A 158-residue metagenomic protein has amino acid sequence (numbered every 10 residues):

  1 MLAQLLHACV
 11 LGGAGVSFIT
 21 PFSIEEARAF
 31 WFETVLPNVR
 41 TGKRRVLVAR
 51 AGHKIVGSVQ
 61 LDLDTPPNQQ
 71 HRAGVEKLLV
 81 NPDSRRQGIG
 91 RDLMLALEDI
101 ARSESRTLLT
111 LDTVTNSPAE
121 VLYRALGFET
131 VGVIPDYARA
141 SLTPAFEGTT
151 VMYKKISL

Functional and structural regions predicted by a protein language model:
Q4-K77, N81, M94-A96, I100 (+1 more regions): Acetyl-CoA-dependent GNAT
S17-F22, L78-L79, I89-D92, R106 (+3 more regions): Short C-terminal domain-edge/linker segments immediately following a structured domain
P21, Q69-R72, Q87, F128 (+1 more regions): Non-catalytic, surface-exposed connector residues within folded enzymatic/regulatory domains
A27, L97, R102, A119 (+1 more regions): Short secondary-structure boundary/hinge segments and terminal tails
K54, N68, K77, N81-L95 (+3 more regions): Conserved glycine-rich acetyl-CoA-binding loop
T107-E120, R124-E129, V133-L158: C-terminal "cap" of GNAT-fold acetyltransferases
